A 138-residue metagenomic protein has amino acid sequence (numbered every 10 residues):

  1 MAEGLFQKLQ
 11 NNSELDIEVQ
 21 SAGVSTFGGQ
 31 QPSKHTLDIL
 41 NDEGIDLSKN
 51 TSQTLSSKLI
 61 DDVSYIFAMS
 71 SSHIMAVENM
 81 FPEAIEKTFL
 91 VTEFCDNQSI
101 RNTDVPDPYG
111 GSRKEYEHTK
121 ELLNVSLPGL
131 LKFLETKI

Functional and structural regions predicted by a protein language model:
M1-D62, K132-I138: Conserved active-site segments centered on acidic
Y65, S71-I138: Phosphate-binding/catalytic loops
